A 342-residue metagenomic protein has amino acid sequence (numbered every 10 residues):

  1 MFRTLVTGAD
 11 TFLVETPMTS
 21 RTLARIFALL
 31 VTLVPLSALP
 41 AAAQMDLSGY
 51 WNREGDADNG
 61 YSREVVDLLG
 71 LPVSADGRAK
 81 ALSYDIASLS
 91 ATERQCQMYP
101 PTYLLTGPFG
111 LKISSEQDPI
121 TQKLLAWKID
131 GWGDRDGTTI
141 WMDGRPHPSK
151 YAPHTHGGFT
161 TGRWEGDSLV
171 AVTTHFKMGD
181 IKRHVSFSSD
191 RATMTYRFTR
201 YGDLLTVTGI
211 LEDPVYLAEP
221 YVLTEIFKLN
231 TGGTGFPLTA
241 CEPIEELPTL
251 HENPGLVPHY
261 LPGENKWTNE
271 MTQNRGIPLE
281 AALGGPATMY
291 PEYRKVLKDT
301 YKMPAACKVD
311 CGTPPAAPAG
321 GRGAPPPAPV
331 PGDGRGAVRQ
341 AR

Functional and structural regions predicted by a protein language model:
F2-V6, F12-L29: Bacterial N-terminal signal peptides that target proteins for export
R3-L5, A38, Q44: N-terminal start and proteolytic maturation junction detector
T7, E15, T32-P35, P331 (+1 more regions): N-terminal non-cleavable signal-anchor helices
I26-A38: Bacterial N-terminal signal peptides
A42-R342: PEST-like low-complexity, intrinsically disordered acidic/proline/serine-rich tracts that flank trafficking/processing
